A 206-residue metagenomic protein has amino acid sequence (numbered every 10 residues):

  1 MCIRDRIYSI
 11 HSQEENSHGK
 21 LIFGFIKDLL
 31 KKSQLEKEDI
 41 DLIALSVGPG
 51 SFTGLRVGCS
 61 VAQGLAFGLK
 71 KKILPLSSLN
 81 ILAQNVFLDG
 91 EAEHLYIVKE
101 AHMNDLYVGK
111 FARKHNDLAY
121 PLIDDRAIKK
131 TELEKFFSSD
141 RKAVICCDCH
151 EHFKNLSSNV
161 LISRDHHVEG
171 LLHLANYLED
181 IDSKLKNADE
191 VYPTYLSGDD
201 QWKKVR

Functional and structural regions predicted by a protein language model:
M1-V47: N-terminal beta-alpha supersecondary unit
R4, S17, L74-R206: Oxyanion-binding and handling regions
Q13-L21, F52, R56, S60 (+1 more regions): Residues at secondary-structure transition points
L21-G24, S60, G64, I81 (+1 more regions): Short amphipathic alpha-helical face segments that pack within enzyme cores and frequently flank/anchor catalytic
F25-K27, K71, E93: Short, charged/polar low-complexity linear motifs in solvent-exposed/disordered segments
L42-S78: DPxDG-like acidic metal-binding loop motif
